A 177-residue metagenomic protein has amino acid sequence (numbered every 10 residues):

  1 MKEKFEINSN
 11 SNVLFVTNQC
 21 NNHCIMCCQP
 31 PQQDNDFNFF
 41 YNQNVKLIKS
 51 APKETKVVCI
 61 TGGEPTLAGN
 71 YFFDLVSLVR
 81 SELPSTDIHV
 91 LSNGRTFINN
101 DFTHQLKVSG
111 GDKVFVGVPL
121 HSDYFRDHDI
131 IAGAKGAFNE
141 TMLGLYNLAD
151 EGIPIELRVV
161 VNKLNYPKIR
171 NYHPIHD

Functional and structural regions predicted by a protein language model:
M1: Flexible glycine-rich surface loops and low-complexity tracts that mediate binding to linear polymers
K4-Y41: Canonical Radical SAM [4Fe-4S] cluster-binding loop centered on the CxxxCxxC motif and its immediate flanking residues
C28-F40, K53-A68, R80-N99, G110-M142 (+1 more regions): Core AdoMet radical
N42-V45, T103: Leucine-rich repeat
K49-P52, H104-K113, Y146-D150, H176-D177: Acidic (Asp/Glu)-rich catalytic clusters
N70-F72: Active-site core of PLP-dependent enzymes with the aminotransferase class I/II
V76-V79, L145: Histidine-anchored nucleotide/phosphate-binding helix
L164-H176: Catalytic cores of alpha/beta
